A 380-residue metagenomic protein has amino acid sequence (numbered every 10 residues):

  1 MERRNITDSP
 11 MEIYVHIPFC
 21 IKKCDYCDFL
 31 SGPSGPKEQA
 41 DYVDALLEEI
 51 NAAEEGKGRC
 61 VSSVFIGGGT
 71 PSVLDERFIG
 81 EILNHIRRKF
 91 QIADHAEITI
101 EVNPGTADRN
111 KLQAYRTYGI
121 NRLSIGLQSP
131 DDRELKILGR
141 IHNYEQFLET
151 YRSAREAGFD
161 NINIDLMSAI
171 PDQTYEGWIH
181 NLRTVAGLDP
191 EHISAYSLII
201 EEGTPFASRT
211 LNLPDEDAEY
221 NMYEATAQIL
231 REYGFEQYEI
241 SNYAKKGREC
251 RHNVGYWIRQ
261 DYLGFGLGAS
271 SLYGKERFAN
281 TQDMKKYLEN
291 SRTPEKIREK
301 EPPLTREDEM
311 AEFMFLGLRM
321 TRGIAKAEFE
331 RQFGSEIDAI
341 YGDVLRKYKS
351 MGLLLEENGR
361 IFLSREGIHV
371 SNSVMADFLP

Functional and structural regions predicted by a protein language model:
R3, D8-P10, D28-E55, C60-S335: C-terminal scaffold of the Radical SAM
Y14-H16: Short active-site neighborhood of thiol/selenol oxidoreductases, capturing the structured segment around
P18-F29: Local cysteine-cluster metal-coordination motifs and their immediate loop/turn environment, predominantly Fe-S cluster
S335-K347: Short amphipathic alpha-helical interaction segments
K349-G359: A short, conserved structural fragment
R360-S364: Minor-groove-contacting beta-hairpin "wing" of winged helix-turn-helix DNA-binding domains
E366-P380: Short, amphipathic alpha-helical interaction segments positioned at domain boundaries
